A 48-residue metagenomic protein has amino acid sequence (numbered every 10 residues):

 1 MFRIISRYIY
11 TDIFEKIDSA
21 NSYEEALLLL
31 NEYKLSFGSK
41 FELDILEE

Functional and structural regions predicted by a protein language model:
F2-Y8: A short beta-strand micro-motif
I13-E15, L27, N31-E48: Short, mixed-charge low-complexity intrinsically disordered segments
S19-Y23: Conserved aromatic
